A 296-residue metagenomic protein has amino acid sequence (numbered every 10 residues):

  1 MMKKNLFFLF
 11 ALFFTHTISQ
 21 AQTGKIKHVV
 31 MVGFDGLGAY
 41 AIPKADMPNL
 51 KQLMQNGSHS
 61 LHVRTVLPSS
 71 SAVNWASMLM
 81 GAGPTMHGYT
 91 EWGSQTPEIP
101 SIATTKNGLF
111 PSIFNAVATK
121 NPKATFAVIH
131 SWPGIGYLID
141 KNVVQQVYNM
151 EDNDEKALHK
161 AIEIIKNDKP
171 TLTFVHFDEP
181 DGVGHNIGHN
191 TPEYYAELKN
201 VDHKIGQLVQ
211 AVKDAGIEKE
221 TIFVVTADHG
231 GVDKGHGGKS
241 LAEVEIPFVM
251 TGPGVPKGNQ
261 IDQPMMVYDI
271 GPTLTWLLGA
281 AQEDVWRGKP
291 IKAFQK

Functional and structural regions predicted by a protein language model:
M1-G24: Bacterial Sec-dependent N-terminal signal peptides
T23-I26, A39-T119: Active-site nucleophile/metal-coordination loop of metallo-enzymes that catalyze phosphate/sulfate and related
M31, N49, N200-L241, L274: Metal-dependent active-site segment of extracytoplasmic phospho-/sulfohydrolases and closely related
G36-A41, R64-T65, W75, P97-T105 (+6 more regions): Second-shell loop/turn segments in exported
L79, K239-A280, K292: Substrate-binding rim/cap in mid-to-C-terminal beta-strand-loop elements of soluble/periplasmic
H87-T90, S101-D154: Catalytic-site neighborhoods of secreted/periplasmic enzymes that process anionic sulfate/phosphate groups
P133-Y148, I162-N200, Q207: Active-site His/acidic residue clusters
A280-K296: Polar, surface-exposed loop/tail segments that function as active-site lids or cofactor/substrate-recognition elements
